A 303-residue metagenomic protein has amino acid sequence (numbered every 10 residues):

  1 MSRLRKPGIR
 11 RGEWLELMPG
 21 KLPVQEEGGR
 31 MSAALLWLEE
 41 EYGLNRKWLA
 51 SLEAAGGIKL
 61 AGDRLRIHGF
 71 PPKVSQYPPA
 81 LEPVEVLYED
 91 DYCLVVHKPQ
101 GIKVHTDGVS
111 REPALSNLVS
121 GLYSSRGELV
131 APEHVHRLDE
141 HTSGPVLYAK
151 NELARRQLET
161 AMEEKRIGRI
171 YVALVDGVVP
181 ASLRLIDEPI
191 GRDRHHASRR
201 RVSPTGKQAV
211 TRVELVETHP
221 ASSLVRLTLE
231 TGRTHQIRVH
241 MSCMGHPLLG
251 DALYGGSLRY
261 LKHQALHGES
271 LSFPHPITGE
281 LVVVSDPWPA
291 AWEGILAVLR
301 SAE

Functional and structural regions predicted by a protein language model:
M1-L185, P189-G191, W292-L299: RNA pseudouridine synthases
V86, V175, R212-L215, L248: Conserved hydrophobic positions within beta-strands
T106, M244-A252: Cytochrome P450 core scaffold surrounding the K-helix E-X-X-R motif and the conserved "meander" helix-loop region
E128-L158, G168, E188, R192-M244 (+1 more regions): The conserved catalytic core of RNA pseudouridine synthases
R201, L249-L258: Short, surface-exposed loop/helix-turn segments at secondary-structure junctions that function as lids/hinges flanking
S257-Y260, E269-S270: Short glycine-rich, acidic/polar surface loops and turns
A265: Structural signature of FAD isoalloxazine-binding scaffolds in flavoprotein oxidoreductases
